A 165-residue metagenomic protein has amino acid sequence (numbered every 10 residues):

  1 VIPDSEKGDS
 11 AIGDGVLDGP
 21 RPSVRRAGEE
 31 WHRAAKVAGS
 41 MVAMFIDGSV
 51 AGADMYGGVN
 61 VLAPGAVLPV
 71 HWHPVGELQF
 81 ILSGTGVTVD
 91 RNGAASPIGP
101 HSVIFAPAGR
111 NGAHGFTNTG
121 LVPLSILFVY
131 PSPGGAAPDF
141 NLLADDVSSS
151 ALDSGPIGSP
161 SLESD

Functional and structural regions predicted by a protein language model:
V1-D54, D139-D165: A short, N-terminal "cap"/entry segment at the start of jelly-roll beta-barrel domains of the cupin/DSBH fold
G57-H73, R110-N111: Conserved short histidine dyad/triad with adjacent acidic residue
P69-H71, T88-V89, A106, G112-L121: Short beta-strand His + acidic residue motifs that chelate non-heme Fe in jelly-roll/DSBH and cupin folds
P74-V87: Glycine- and acidic-residue-biased ligand/ion/polar-headgroup-sensing regions
N92-A108: Short acidic-glycine-tyrosine-enriched beta hairpin
F105-A106, L121-A137: A short hydrophobic beta-strand segment most commonly corresponding to one strand of the jelly-roll/cupin
